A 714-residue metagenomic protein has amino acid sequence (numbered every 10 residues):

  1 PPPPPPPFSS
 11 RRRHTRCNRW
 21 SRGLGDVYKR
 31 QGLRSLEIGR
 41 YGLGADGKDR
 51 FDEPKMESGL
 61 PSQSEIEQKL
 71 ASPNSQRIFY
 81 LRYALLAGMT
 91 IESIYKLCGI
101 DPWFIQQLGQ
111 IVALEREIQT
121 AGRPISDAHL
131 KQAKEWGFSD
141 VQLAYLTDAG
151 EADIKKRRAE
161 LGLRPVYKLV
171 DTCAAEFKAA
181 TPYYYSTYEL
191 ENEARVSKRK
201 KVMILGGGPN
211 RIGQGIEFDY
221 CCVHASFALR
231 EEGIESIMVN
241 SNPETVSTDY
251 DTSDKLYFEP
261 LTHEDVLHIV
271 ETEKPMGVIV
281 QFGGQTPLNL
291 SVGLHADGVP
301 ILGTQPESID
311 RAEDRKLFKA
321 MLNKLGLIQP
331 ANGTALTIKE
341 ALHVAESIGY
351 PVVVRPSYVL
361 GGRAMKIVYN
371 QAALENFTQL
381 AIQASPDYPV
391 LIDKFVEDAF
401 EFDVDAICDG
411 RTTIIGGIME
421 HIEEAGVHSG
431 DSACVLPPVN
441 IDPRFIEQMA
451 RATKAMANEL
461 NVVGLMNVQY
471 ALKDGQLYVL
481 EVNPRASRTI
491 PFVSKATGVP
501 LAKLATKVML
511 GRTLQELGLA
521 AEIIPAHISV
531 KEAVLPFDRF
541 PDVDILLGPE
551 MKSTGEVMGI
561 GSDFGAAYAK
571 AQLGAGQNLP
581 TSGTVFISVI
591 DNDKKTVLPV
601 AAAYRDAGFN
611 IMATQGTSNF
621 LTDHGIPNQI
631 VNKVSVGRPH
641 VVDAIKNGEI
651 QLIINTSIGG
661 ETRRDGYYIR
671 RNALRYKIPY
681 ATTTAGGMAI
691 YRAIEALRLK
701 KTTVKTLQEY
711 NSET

Functional and structural regions predicted by a protein language model:
P1-L24, Y28: Single conserved hydrophobic/aromatic residue that forms the stacking wall/gate of nucleotide- or nucleobase-binding
R12, R34-P54, S58, K507-S562: Glycine-rich active-site loop/lid that clamps phosphate-bearing ligands
R19-R22, Y83-A84, K366, K394 (+2 more regions): Short, well-ordered beta-strand elements within core beta-sheets of diverse protein domains
R30-L43, G565-N578: C-terminal, non-catalytic macromolecule-binding modules
L43-D46, F79, L86-M89: Extended, well-ordered protein cores
K55-Q68, S75, Y80, S93 (+7 more regions): N-terminal beta-alpha lobe that positions the nucleotide/phosphoryl donor in ATP/NTP-coupled carboxylate activation
F177-R195, K503-L504, I523-D538, D542: Carboxylate-rich, divalent-cation-coordinating active-site regions
